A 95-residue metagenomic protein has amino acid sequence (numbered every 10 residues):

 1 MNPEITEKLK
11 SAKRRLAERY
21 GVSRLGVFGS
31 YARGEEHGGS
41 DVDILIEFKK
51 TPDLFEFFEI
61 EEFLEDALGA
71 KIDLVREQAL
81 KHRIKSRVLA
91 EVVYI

Functional and structural regions predicted by a protein language model:
M1-R24, A32-G38, K49-I95: Catalytic core of pol beta-like nucleotidyltransferases
V27: Conserved histidines in hydrophobic membrane contexts and catalytic metal-binding motifs
S40-V42: Change "...and in nucleic-acid phosphodiester-cleaving endonucleases..." to "...and in nucleic-acid processing enzymes
L45-E47: Short hydrophobic/aromatic beta-strand micro-patches that form the beta-sheet surface supporting nucleotide- or nucleic
